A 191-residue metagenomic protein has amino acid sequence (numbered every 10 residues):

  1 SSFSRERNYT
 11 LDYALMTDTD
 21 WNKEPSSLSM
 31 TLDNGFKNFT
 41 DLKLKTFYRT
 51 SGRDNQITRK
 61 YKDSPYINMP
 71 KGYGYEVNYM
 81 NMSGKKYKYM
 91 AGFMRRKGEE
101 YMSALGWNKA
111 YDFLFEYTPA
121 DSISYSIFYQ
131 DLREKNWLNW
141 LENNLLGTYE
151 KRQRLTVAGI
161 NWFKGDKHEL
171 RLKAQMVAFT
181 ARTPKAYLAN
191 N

Functional and structural regions predicted by a protein language model:
S1-N191: Exposed, low-structure sequence patches enriched in small/polar residues
